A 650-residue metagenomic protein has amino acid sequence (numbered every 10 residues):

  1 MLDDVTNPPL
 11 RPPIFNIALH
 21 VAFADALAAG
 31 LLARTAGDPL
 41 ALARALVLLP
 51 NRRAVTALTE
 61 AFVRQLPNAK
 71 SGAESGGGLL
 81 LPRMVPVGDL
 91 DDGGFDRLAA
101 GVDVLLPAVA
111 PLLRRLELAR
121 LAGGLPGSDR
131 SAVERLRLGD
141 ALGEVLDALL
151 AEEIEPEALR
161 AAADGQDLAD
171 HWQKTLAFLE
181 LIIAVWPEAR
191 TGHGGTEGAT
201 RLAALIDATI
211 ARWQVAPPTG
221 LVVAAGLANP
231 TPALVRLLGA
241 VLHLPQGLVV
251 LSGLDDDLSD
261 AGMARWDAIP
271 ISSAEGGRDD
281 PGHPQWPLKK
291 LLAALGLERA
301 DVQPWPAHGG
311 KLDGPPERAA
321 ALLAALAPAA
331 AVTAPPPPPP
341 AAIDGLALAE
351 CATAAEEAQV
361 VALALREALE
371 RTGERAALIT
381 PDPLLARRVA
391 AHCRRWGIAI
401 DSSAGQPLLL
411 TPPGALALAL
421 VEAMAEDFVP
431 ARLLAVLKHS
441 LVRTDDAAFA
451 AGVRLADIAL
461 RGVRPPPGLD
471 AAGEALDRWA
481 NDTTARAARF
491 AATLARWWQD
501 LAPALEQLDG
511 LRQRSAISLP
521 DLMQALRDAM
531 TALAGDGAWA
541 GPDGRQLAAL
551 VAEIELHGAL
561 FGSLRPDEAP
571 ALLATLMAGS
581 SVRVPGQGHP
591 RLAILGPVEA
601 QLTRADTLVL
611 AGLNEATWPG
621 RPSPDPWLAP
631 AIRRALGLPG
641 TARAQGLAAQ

Functional and structural regions predicted by a protein language model:
M1-Q650: Polyanion-engaging groove/track-forming segments
